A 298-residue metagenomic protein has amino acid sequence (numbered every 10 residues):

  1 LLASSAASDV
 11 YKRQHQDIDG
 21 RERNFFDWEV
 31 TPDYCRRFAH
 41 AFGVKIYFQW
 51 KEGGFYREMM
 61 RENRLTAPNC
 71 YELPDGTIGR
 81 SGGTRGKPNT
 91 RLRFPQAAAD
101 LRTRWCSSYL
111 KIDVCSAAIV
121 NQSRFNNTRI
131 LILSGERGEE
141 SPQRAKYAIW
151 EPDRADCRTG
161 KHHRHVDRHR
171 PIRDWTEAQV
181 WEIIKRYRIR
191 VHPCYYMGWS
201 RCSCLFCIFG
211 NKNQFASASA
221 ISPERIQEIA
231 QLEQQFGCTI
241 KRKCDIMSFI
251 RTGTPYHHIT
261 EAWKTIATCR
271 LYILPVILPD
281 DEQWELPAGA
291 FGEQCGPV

Functional and structural regions predicted by a protein language model:
L1, S5-A6, Y34-G53, N121-R124 (+2 more regions): Peripheral terminal appendages
L1-R186: ATP-dependent adenylation/nucleotidyltransferase module used to activate substrates
A99, M197-S200, A288: Residue-level signal for mature regions of secreted extracellular proteins and peptides
S107, R158, L205-I208, R270 (+1 more regions): Secreted/luminal cysteine- and crosslink-motif detector
N126, G198-R201, P223: A short, structural micro-pattern
R188-R201: Immediate flanking context of iron-sulfur cluster ligation sites
S200-K212: Local cysteine-cluster metal-coordination motifs and their immediate loop/turn environment, predominantly Fe-S cluster
